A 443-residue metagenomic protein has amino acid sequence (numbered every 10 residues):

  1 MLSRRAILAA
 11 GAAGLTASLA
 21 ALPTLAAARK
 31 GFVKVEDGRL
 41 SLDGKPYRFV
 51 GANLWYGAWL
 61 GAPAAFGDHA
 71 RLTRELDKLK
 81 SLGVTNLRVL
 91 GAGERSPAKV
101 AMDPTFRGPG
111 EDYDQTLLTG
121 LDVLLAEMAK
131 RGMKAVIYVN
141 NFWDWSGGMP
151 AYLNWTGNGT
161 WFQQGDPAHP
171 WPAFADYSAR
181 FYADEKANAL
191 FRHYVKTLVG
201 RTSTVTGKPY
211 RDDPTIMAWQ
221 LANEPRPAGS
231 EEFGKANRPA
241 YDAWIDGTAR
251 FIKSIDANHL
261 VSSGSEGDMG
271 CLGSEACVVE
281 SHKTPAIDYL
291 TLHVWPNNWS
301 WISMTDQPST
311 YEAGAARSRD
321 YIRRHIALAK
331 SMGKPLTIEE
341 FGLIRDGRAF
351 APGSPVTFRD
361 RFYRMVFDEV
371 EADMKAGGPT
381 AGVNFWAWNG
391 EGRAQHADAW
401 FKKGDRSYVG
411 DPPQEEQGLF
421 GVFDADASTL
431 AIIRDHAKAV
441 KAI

Functional and structural regions predicted by a protein language model:
M1, L19-K30: C-terminal segment of N-terminal export signals and the immediately downstream linker at the start of the mature
M1-G14: N-terminal secretory signal peptides and thylakoid transit peptides that target proteins across membranes
G14-L22, D268, L343: Hydrophobic alpha-helical segments of integral membrane proteins
F32-I302, T310-P335, F341-D368, D373-H436 (+1 more regions): Active-site mouth of glycoside hydrolases
D306: Acidic-aromatic pocket-rim loops
